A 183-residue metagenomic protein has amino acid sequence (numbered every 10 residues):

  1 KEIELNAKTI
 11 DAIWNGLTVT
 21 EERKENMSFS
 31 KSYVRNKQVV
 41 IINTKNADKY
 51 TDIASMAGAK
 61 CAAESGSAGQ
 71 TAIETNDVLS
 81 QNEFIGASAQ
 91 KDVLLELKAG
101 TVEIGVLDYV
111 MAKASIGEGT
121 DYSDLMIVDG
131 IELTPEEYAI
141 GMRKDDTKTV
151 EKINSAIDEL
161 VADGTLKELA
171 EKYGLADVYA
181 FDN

Functional and structural regions predicted by a protein language model:
K1-I3, D48, F84-A99, E136: Short helix-initiation/N-cap motifs at beta->coil->alpha
K1-S55: Acidic, polar ligand-binding/catalytic clefts
L5-N6, M56, L97-K98, I140 (+1 more regions): Hydrophobic residues within well-ordered alpha-helices
N6-N15, A59-K60, A89, K98-M111: Alpha-to-beta junction loops
G16-E25, A72-T75, A99, E103-T134: A ligand-binding cleft/hinge motif common to bilobed small-molecule-binding domains
R35-I42, Y109, G117-S155, A176-N183: Periplasmic-binding protein-like
I53-G69: Short loop->beta-strand "edge-of-pocket" segments that line small-molecule binding or catalytic clefts across diverse
A68-F84, S123-V128, S155-N183: Ligand-binding clefts/hinges and TM-proximal coupling segments of bilobed small-molecule sensing domains
